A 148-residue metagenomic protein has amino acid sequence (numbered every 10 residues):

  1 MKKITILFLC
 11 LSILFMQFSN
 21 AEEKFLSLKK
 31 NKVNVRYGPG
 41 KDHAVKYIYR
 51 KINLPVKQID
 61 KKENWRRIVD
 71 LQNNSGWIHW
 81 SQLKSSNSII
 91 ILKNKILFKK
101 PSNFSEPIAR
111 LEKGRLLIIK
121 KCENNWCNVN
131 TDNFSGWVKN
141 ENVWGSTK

Functional and structural regions predicted by a protein language model:
I4-F15: Sec-dependent N-terminal signal peptides
F18-Y37, Y47-I52, I59-K100, F104-N133 (+1 more regions): SH3-family beta-barrel domains
P39-H43: Second-shell loop/turn segments in exported
